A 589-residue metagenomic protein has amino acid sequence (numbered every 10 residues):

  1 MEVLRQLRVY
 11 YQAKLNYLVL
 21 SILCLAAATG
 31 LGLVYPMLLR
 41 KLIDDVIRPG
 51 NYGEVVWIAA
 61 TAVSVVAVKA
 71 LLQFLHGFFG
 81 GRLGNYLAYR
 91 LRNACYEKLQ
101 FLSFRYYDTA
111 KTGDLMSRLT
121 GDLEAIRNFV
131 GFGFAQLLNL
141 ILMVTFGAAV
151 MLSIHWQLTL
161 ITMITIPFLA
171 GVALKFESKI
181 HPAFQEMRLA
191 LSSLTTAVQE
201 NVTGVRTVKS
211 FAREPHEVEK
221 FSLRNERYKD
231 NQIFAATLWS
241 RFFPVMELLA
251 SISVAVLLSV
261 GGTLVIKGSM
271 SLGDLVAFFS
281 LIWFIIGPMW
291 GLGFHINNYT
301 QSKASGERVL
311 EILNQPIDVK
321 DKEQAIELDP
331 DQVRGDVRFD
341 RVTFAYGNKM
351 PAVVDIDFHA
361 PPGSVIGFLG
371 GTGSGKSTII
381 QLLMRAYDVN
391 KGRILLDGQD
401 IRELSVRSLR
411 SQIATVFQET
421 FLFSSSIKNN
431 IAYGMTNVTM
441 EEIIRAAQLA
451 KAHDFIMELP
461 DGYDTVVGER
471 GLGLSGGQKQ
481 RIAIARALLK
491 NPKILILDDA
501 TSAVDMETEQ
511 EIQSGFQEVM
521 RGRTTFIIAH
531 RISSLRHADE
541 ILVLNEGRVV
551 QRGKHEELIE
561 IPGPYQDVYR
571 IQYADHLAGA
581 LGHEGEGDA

Functional and structural regions predicted by a protein language model:
M1-Y35, L39, I47-A59, V68 (+12 more regions): Membrane-integrated ABC transporters
V9, F104-R105, G121-V130, F134 (+7 more regions): An intracellular "coupling" helix at the cytosolic face of ABC transporter transmembrane type-1 domains
A13, Y17-G30, V34, V65 (+3 more regions): Transmembrane helices of ABC transporter permease
L23-C24, L31-D44, Y52, V65-T112 (+13 more regions): Juxtamembrane helix-loop junctions of ABC transporter transmembrane domains
N51-E54, V150-I164, A173, F234-E307 (+1 more regions): Helix-loop-helix
D318-Q332: Pre-NBD coupling/linker segments of ABC/ABC-like ATPases
P330-A589: ABC-type nucleotide-binding domain
